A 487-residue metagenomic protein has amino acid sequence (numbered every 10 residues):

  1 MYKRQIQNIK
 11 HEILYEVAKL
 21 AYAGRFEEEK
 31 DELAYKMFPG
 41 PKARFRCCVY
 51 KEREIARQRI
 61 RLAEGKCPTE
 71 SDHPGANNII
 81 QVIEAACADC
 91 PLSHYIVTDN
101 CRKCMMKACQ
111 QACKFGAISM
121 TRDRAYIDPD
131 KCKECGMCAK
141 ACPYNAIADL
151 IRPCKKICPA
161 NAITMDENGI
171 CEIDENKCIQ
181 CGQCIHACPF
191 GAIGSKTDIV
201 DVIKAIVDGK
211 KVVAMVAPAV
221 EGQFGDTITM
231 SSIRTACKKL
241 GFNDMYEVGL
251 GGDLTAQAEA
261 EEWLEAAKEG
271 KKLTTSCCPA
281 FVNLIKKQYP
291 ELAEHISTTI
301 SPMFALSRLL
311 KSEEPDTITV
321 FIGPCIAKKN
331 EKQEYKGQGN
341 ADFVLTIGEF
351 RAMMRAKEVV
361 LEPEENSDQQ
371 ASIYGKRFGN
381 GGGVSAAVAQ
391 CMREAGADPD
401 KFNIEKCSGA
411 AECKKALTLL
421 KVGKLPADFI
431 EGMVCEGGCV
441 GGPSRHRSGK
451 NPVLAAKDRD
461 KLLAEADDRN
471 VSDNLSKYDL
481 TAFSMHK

Functional and structural regions predicted by a protein language model:
M1-R59, A63, C67, S195-K487: Iron-sulfur-associated redox domains of electron-transfer enzymes in respiratory and anaerobic energy metabolism
S71-T98, F115-G116: N-terminal [4Fe-4S]-dependent radical SAM core
E84-H94, C104-C109, C135-C138, C181-C184 (+3 more regions): Cysteine-cluster motifs in flexible loop/terminal segments that predominantly coordinate metals
C90-A108, K204-G209, S231: Short, solvent-exposed linear motifs at loop/edge-of-secondary-structure regions
C90-I96, S119-R124, M165, Q183 (+3 more regions): Gly-rich Lys/Arg/Thr-decorated short loops/hinges at beta-loop-alpha junctions or inter-strand turns that position
K103, K107-A112, A141, A187 (+4 more regions): Transmembrane alpha-helical segments of multi-pass membrane transport proteins and ion-pumping complexes
M106-P129, M137-I179, Q183-I199: Iron-sulfur cluster-binding cysteine motifs and their immediate structural context in ferredoxin-like electron-transfer
C132: Extreme N-terminal segment that seeds HTH/winged-HTH DNA-binding domains in transcriptional regulators
